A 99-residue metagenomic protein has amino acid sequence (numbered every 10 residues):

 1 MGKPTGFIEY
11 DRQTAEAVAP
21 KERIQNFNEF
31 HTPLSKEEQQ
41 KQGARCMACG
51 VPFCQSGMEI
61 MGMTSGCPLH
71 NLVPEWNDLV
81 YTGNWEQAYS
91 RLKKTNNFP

Functional and structural regions predicted by a protein language model:
M1-P99: Ferredoxin-type iron-sulfur electron-transfer modules and their immediate structural context
